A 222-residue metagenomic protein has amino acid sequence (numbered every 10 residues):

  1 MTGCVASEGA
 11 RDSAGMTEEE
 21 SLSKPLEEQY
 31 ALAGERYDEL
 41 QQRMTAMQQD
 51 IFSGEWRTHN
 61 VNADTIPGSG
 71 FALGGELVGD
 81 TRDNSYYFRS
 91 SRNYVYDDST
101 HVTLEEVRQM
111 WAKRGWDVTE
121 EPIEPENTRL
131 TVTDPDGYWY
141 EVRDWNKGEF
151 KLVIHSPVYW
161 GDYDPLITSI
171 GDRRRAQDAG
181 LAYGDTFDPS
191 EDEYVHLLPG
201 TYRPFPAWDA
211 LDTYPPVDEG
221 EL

Functional and structural regions predicted by a protein language model:
M1-G3: Sec-dependent bacterial lipoprotein signal peptides
V5-F52, T119-L222: An acidic-aromatic pocket/loop used at catalytic or ligand-binding sites
R11, D64-I66, G70-F71, G75 (+4 more regions): Compositionally biased, low-complexity repeat tracts
S13-E35, G75-E106: Terminal, regulation- and interaction-focused segments at domain boundaries
E35-Y87: Early exported N-terminus immediately downstream of N-terminal targeting peptides
R43, M47-D50, D98-V118: Amphipathic alpha-helical segments
N62-S69, L104-Q109, W116-T119, P125-T131: Short linear motifs at secondary-structure transitions and domain/linker junctions
F71-S90, W139-I154: Short, Lys/Arg-enriched charge-dense amphipathic segments
